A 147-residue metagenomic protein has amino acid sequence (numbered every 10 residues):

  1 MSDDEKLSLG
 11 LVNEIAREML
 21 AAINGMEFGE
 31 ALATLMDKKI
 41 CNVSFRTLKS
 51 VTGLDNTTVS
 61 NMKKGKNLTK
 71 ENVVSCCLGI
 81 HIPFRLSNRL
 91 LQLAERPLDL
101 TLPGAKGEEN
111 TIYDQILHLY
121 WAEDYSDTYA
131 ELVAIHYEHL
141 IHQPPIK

Functional and structural regions predicted by a protein language model:
D4-F45, Y125-K147: A short, Lys/Arg-rich alpha-helix, primarily the initiator
G25-G29, N56, E109: Short, leucine-enriched amphipathic alpha-helices that occur as contiguous helical runs
R46, S50, V74: Residues within the helices of the helix-turn-helix
K49-L68, L93-E95: Recognition helix of helix-turn-helix/homeodomain-like DNA-binding domains that insert into the DNA major groove
G65-L78: Short, basic-rich loop-to-helix N-cap that marks the start of a DNA-contacting helix
I82-L98: Short C-terminal boundary/hinge segments that cap the last helix of small helical domains
R96-K147: Helix-turn-helix/homeodomain-like alpha-helical modules used for DNA recognition and transcription-factor dimerization
